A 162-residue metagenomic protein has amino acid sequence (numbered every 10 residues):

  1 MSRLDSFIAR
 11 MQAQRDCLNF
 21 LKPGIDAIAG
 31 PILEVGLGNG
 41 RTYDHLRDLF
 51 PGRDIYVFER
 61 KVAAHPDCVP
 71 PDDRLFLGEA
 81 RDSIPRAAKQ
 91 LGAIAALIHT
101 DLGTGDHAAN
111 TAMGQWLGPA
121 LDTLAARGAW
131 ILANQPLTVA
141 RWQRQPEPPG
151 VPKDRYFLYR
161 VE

Functional and structural regions predicted by a protein language model:
M1-P31, D48: Class I SAM-dependent methyltransferase Rossmann-like catalytic core, especially the SAM/SAH-binding loop
D26, L91-G92, L124-A125: A generic alpha-to-beta junction signature in SAM-dependent methyltransferases
E34: Class I SAM-dependent methyltransferase core
G40-D44: Glycine-rich SAM-binding Motif I of class I
R53-E59: Conserved SAM-binding motif I beta-strand of class I
K61-G92: S-adenosyl-L-methionine
A93-G103: Short SAM/SAH-binding signature in class I
T104, A108-E162: C-terminal substrate-binding/active-site "lid" region of AdoMet-derived donor-dependent transferases
